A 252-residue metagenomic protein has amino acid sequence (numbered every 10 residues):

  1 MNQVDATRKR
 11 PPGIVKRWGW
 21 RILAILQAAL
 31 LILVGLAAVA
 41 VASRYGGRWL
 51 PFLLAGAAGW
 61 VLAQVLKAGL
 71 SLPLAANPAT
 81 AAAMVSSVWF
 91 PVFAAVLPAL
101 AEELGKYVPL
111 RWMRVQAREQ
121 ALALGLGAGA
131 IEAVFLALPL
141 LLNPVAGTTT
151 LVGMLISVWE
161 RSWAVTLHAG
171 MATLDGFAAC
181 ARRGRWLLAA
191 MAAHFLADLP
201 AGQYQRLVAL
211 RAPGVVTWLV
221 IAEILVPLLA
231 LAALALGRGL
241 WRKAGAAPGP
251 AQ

Functional and structural regions predicted by a protein language model:
N2-Q252: Hydrophobic alpha-helical segments at protein termini of multi-pass membrane proteins
